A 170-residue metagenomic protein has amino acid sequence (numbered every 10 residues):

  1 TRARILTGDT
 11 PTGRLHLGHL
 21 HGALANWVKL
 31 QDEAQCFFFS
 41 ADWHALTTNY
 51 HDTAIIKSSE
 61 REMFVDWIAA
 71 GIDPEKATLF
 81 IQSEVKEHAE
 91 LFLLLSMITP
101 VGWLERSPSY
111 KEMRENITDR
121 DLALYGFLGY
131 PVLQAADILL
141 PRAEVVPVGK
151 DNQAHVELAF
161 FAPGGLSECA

Functional and structural regions predicted by a protein language model:
T1-A135, F161: N-terminal Rossmann-like or analogous alpha/beta NTP/dinucleotide-binding catalytic cores that position adenine
M113-A123, R142-A154: Flexible, glycine/proline-enriched loop segments at strand-loop-helix junctions that form or flank small-ligand binding
V145-A170: Glycine-rich, Lys/Arg-enriched anion-binding loops that position phosphate/diphosphate groups for phosphoryl
